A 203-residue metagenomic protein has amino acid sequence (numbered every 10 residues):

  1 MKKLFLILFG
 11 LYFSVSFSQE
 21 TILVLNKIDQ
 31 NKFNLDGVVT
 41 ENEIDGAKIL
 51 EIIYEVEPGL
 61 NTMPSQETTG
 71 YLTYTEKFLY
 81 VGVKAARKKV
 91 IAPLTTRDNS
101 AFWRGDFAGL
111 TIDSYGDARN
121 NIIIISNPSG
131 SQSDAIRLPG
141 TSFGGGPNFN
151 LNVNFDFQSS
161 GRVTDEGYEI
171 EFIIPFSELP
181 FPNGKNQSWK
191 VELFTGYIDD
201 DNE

Functional and structural regions predicted by a protein language model:
M1-I22: Bacterial Sec-dependent N-terminal signal peptides
Q19-E203: Structural preference for beta-rich elements and adjacent junctions enriched in aromatics
